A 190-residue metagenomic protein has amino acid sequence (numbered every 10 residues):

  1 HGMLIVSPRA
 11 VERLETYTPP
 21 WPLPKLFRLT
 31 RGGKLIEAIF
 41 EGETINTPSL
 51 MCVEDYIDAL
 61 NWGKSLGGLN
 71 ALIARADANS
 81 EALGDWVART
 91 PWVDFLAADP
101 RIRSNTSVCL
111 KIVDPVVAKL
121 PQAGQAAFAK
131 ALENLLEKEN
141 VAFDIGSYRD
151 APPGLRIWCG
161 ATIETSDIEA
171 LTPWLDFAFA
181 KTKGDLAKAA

Functional and structural regions predicted by a protein language model:
H1-D85, D99: Active-site C-terminal subdomain of aminotransferase-like
L60-G67, S80-D94, V116, N140 (+1 more regions): Alpha-helix capping/termination and helix-coil
N61, E169-D176, A180: Amphipathic, non-transmembrane alpha-helical secondary structure
G68-R75, W92-D99, D144-R149, T182-A190: Flexible, glycine/charged-enriched surface loops at secondary-structure junctions
A88, W92-A170: Conserved C-terminal alpha-helix-loop-beta "cap" of PLP-dependent enzymes that closes/shapes the active-site mouth
L136-F143, L175-K183: A common structural junction motif
